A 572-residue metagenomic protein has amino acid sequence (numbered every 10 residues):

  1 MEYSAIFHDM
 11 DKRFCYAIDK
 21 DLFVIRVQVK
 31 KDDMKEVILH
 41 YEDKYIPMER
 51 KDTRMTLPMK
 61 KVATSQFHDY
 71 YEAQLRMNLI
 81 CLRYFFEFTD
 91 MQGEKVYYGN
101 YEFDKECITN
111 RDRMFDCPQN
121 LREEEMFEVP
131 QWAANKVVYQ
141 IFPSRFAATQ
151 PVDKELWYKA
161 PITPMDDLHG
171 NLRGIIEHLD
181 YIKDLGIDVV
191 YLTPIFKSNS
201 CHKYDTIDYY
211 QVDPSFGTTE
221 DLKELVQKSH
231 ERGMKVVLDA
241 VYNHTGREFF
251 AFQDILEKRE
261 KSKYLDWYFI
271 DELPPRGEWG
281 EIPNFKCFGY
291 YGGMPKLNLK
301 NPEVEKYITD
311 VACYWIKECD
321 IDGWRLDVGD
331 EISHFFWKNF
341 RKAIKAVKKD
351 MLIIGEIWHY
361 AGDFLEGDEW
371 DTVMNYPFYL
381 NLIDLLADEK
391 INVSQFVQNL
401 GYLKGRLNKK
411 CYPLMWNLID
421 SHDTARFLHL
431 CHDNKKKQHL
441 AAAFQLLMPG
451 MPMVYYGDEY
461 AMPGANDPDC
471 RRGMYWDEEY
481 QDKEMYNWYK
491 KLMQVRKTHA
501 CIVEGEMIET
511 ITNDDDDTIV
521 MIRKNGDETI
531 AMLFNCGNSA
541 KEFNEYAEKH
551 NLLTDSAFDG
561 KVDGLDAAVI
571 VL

Functional and structural regions predicted by a protein language model:
M1, K31, L82, F558-L572: C-terminal beta-strand-rich structural cap/linker in extracellular carbohydrate-active enzymes
M1-V24, I46-V138, T149-T163, D167: The feature marks proteins involved in alpha-glucan
V24-R26, Q494, T510-Y546: Carbohydrate-binding surface patches
V27, I141, I182, L192 (+11 more regions): Conserved, mostly hydrophobic/aromatic
K136, F142-D188, I195-C313, K317-E318 (+2 more regions): Substrate-binding/active-site clefts of carbohydrate-active enzymes
V137-Y139, V190-L192, V236-L238, W324 (+4 more regions): Hydrophobic faces of well-ordered beta-strands that scaffold small-molecule active sites in alpha/beta enzyme cores
S144, E366-T372, P413-D420, T424-K435 (+1 more regions): Aromatic/acidic polysaccharide-binding cleft in carbohydrate-active enzymes
V226-M234, F249, Q253-R259, K317 (+6 more regions): Active-site-proximal helices and loops of the catalytic beta/alpha 8
